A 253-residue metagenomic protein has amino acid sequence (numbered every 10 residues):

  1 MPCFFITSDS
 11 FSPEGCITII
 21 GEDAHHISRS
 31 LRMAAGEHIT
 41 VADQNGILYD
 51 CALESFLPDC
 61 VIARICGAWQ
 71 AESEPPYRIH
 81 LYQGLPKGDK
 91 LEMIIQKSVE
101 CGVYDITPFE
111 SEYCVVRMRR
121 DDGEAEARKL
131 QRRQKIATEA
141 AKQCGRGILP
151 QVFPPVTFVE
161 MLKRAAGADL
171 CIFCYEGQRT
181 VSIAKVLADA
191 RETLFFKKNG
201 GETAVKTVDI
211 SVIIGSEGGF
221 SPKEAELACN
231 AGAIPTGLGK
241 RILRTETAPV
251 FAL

Functional and structural regions predicted by a protein language model:
M1-Q70, G123, F195-F196, G201-T203: N-terminal positively charged helical leader segments and presequences
D9, A68, E110-C114, K240-R241: Short, ordered loop/turn segments at secondary-structure junctions
I17-I19, P76-H80, V208-S211, N230-L238: Glycine/charged-rich beta-loop-alpha catalytic/anionic-binding loops adjacent to active sites
A63, L149-F153, P235: Generic structural signal for residues in well-ordered beta-strands
E72-I172: RNA substrate-binding interface of SAM-dependent RNA methyltransferases
C171-F196, K206-G219, E224, A233-T236: Active-site/ligand-binding-proximal alpha/beta "capping" segment
F220-L253: Structured adenosyl-cofactor binding patch, chiefly the S-adenosyl-L-methionine
